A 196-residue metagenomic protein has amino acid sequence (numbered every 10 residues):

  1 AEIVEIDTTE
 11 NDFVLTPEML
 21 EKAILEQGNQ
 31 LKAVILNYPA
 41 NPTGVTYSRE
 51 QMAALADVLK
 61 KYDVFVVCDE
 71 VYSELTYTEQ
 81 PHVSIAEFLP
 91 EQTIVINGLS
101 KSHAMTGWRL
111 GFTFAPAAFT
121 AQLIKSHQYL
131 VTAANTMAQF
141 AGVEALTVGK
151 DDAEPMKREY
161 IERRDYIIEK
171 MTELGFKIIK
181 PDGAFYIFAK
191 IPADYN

Functional and structural regions predicted by a protein language model:
A1-N196: PLP-dependent class I/II
